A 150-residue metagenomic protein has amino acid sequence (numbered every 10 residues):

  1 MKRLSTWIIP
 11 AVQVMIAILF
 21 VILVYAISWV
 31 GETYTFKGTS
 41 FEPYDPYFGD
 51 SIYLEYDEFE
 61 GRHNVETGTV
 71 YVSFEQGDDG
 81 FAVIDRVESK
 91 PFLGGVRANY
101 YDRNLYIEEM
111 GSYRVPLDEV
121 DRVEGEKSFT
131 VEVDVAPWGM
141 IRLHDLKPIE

Functional and structural regions predicted by a protein language model:
L4-W29: Hydrophobic membrane-insertion alpha-helices, especially the h-region of bacterial N-terminal signal peptides
I27-P43: Alpha-helical transmembrane signal-anchor/signal-peptide segments
E32-Y34, D50-I52, V70, K127-F129: Envelope-exposed proteins and targeting segments
T35-T39, S73, E132-D134: Generic structural detector for well-ordered beta-strands
T39-Y71: Short extracytoplasmic
S40, D50, E58, Q76-D78 (+3 more regions): A mature extracytoplasmic/lumenal domain signature
F59-L93: Structured domain cores in non-transmembrane regions
A82-E88, L93-E150: Extracytoplasmic/periplasmic terminal helices and flexible tails
